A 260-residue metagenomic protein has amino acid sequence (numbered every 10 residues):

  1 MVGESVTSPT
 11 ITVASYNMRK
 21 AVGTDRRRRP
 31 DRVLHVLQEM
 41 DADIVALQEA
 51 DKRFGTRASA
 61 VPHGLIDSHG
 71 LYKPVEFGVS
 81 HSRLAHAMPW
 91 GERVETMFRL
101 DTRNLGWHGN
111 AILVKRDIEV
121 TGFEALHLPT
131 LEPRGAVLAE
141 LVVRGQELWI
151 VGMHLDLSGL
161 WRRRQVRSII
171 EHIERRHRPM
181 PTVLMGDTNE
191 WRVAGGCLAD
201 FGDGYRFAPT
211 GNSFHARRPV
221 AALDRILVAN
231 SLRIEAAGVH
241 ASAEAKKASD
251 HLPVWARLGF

Functional and structural regions predicted by a protein language model:
M1-I44, K52-A58, S68-H69, P74 (+2 more regions): Active-site regions of metal-assisted phosphoester/phosphodiester hydrolases, unifying DNase/endonuclease modules
Q48: Residues lining the SAM
E76-V79: Surface-exposed patches in mature extracellular/periplasmic domains of secreted proteins
